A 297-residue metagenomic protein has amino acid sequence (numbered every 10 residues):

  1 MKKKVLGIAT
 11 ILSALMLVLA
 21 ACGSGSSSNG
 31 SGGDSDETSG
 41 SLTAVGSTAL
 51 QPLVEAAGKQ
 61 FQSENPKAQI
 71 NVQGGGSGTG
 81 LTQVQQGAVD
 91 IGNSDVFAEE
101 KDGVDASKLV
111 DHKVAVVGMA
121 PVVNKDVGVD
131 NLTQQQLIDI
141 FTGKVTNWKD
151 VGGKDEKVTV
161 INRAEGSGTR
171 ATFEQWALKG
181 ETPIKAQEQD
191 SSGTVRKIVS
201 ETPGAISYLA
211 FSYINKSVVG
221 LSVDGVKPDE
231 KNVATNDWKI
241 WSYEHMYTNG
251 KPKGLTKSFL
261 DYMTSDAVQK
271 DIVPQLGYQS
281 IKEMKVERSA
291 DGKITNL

Functional and structural regions predicted by a protein language model:
M1-A9: Bacterial N-terminal signal peptides that target proteins for export
T10-M16: Hydrophobic helical h-region of N-terminal Sec-dependent signal peptides in bacterial secretory/periplasmic proteins
L17-A21: C-terminal motif of bacterial Sec signal peptides marking the signal peptidase cleavage site
G23-N65, Q69-G78, T82-Q85, S94-G103 (+2 more regions): Exported/periplasmic ABC-transporter solute-binding proteins
